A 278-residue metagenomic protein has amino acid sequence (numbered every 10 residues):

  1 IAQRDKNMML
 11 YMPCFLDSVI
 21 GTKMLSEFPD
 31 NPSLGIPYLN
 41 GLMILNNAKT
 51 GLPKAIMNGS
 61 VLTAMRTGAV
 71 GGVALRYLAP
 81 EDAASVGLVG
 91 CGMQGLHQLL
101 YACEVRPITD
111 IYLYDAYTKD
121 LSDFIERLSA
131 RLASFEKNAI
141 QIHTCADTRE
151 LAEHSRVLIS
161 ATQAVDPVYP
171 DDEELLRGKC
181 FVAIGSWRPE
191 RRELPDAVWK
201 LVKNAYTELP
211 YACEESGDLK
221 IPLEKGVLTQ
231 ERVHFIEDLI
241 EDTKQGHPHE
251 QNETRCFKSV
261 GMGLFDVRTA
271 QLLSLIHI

Functional and structural regions predicted by a protein language model:
M9-A83: Phosphate/diphosphate ligand-binding glycine-rich loop within oxidoreductases
G71, D82-C103, D115-D120: Glycine-rich adenosine-cofactor-binding loop
R106-L132: NAD(P)-binding Rossmann-fold cofactor-contacting core
N138-S155, P170-E173: Short acidic low-complexity segments
I159-T162, A183-I184, E208: Short, well-ordered coil/turn residues at beta-beta hairpins and beta-strand->alpha-helix junctions within
V165-C180: Rossmann-fold NAD(P) dinucleotide-binding segment
G185-D242: Rossmann-fold NAD(P)-binding glycine/threonine-rich loop
I276-I278: Conserved small/polar residues in nucleotide/adenosyl-binding loops
